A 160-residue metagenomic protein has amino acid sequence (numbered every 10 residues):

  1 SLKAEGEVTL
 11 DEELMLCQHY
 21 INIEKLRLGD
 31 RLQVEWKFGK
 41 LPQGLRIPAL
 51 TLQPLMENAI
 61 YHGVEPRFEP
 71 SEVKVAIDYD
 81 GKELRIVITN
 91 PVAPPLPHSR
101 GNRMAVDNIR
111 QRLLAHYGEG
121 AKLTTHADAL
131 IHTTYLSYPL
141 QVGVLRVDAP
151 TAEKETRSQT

Functional and structural regions predicted by a protein language model:
S1-Y135: Two-component histidine phosphotransfer core
P91-A93, P139-V144: Two-component histidine kinase transmitter core
Q141-T160: C-terminal end segment of the histidine kinase catalytic
